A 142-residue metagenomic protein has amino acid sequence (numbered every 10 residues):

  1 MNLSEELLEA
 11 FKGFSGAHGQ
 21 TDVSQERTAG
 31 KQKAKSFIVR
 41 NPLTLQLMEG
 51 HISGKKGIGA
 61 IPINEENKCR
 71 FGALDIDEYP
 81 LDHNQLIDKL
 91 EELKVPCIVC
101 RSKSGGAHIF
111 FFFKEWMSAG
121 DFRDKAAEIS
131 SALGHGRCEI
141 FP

Functional and structural regions predicted by a protein language model:
M1-F71, P80-Q85: DNA replication initiation on ssDNA origins
L7, G134-P142: Catalytic "initiation/cleavage/transfer" segments centered on a nucleophilic residue and adjacent nucleic-acid-engaging
A17-T21, V95-V99, G136-C138: Short secondary-structure junctions
G30, R40-T44, G54, R101 (+1 more regions): A signal for specific C-terminal beta-sheet/loop modules enriched in small/flexible residues with GP/PG/PP motifs
I61-N64, C97-S104, E139-P142: Short beta-strand
F71-D77, L81-S102: Active-site-adjacent loop/helix surface patches within enzyme catalytic domains that shape the substrate-binding cleft
A73-L74, P96-F122: Histidine-centered divalent-metal-coordination microenvironment in nucleic-acid enzymes
D82-E92, F112-R137: Helical (often loop-to-helix) elements that flank the catalytic cores of nucleotide-handling enzymes
